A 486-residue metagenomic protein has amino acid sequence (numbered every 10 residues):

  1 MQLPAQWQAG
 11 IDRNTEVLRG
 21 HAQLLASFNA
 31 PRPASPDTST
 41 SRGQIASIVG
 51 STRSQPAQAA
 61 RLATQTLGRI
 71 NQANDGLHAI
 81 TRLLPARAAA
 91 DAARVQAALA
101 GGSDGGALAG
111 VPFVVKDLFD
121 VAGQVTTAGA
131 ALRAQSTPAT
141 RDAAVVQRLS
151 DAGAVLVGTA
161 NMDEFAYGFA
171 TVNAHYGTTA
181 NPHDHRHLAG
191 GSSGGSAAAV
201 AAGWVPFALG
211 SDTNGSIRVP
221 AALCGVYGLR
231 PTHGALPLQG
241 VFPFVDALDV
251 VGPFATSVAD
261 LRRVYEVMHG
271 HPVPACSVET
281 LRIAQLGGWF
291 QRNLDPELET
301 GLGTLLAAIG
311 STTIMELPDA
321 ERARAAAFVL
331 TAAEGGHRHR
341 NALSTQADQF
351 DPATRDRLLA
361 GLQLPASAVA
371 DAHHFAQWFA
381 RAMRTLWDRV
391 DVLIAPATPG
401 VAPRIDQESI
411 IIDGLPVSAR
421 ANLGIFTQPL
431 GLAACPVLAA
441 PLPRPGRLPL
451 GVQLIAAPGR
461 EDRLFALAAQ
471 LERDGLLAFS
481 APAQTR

Functional and structural regions predicted by a protein language model:
Q2-D12, R19, Q72, D151 (+8 more regions): Structural helix-boundary/capping segments
Q2-T213, T385: Gly/Ser-rich catalytic/binding loops embedded in alpha/beta enzyme cores
A26, A30-P33, L108-A131, V329-A380 (+2 more regions): Short helix-loop capping/hinge segments that flank enzyme active sites or metal/cofactor-binding pockets
S41, G110-F113, V250, E266-V329 (+4 more regions): Gly/Ser-rich, acidic/histidine-flanked active-site/gating loops
V49-R53, R340-L432, P482-Q484: Serine-dependent amide/ester hydrolase catalytic core
R61-A63, A93, P296-E316, R340-T345 (+1 more regions): Acyltransferase
T66, A88, L261, I283 (+4 more regions): Residue-level signal for inorganic ion chemistry
T126-S136, D295, P403-I412: Glycine/threonine-rich flexible loop motifs
